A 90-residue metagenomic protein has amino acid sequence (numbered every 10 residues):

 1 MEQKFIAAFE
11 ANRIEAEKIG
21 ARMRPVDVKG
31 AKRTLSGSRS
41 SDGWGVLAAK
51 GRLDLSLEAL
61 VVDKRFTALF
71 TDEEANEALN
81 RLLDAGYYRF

Functional and structural regions predicted by a protein language model:
M1-I14, N76-L79, L83-A85: Charged, compositionally biased N-terminal leader segments and the immediate start of the first structured element
K4-R52: Amphipathic alpha-helical packing elements
V46-F90: Amphipathic alpha-helical binding modules
